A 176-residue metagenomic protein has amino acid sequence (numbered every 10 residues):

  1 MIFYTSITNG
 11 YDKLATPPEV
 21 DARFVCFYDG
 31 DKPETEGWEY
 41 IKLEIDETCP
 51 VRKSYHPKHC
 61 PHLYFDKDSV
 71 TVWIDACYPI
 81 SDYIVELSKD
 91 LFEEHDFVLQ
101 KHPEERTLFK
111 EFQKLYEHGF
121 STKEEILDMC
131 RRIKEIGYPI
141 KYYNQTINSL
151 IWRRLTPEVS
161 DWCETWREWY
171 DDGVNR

Functional and structural regions predicted by a protein language model:
M1-Y55, Y64-D68, Y170-R176: N-terminal anchoring/stem segment of glycosyltransferases
Y4-T8, F27-D29, I74-A76, D82 (+2 more regions): Short His-Asn-centered micro-motif
A15, Y83-V85, F109-F112, S149 (+1 more regions): A short secondary-structure junction signal
A15-P18, L63-Y64, S88-L91, I140-Y143: A general structural signal for short secondary-structure junctions and capping/turn motifs
V20, K58, I74, T146-I147: Residues that flank catalytic or metal-binding motifs in active/ligand-binding sites
R52-C60, D82-E86, E125-I136: Short acidic (Asp/Glu) patches
C60-Y116: GT-A fold catalytic core of metal-dependent nucleotide-sugar glycosyltransferases, centered on the diacidic
H118-R176: Catalytic core and acceptor-binding pocket of nucleotide-sugar-dependent glycosyltransferases
